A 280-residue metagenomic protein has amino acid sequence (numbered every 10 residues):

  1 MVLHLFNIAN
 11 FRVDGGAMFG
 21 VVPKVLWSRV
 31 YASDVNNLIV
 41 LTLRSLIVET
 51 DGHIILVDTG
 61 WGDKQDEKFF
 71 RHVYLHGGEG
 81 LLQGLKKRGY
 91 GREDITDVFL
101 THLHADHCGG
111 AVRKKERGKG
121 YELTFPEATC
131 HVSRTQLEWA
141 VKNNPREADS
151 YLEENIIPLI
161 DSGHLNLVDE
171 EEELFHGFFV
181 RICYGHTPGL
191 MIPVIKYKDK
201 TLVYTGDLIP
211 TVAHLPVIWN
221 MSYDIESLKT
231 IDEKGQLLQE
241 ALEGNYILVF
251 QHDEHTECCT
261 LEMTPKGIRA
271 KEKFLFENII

Functional and structural regions predicted by a protein language model:
M1-V2: Extreme N-terminal starter segment of soluble prokaryotic enzymes
A9-K87, I192-G206: Conserved beta-strand hairpin/beta-sheet module of binuclear metal-dependent hydrolase folds, prominently
V57, T101, V132, Y204-D207 (+1 more regions): Active-site flanking residues adjacent to catalytic metal/cofactor-binding acidic residues
G62-D63, V73, W139, N143 (+5 more regions): Metallo-beta-lactamase
H76-E79, G84-Y90, D94, E116 (+2 more regions): Metallo-beta-lactamase
I95-D106: Metallo-beta-lactamase
C108-K119, T260-L261: Metal-dependent catalytic neighborhoods of phosphoester/phosphodiester hydrolases
C259-I280: Short, basic/aromatic-enriched C-terminal tail that caps enzymatic domains
